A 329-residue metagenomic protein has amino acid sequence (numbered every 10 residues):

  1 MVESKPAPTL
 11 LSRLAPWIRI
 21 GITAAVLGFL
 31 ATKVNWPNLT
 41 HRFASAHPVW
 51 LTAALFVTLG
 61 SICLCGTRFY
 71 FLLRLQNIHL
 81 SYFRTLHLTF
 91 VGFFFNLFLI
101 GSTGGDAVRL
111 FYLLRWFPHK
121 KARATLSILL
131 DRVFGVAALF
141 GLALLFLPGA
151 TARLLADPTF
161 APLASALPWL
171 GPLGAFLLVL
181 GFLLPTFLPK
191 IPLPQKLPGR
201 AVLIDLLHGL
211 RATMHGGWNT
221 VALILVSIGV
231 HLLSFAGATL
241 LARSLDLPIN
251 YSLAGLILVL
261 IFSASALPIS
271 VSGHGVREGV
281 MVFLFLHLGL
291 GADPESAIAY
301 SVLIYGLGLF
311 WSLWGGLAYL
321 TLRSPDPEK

Functional and structural regions predicted by a protein language model:
M1-F90, G149-A266, A292, I298-K329: Predominantly cytoplasmic-facing regulatory/coupling regions of multi-pass membrane proteins
F83-H87, G105-D106, F117-D131, G291-L303: Membrane-interface alpha-helices at helix entry/exit sites of multi-pass transporters
L86-R115: Hydrophobic, aromatic-rich membrane-embedded alpha-helical segments
V91, F95-L99, T125-P148, A299-W314: Membrane-embedded alpha-helical segments of transport systems, primarily multispan ion/solute transporters
G92-G101, V259-E278: Transmembrane alpha-helix interface/packing and boundary motifs in multi-pass membrane proteins, characterized by
G105-L114, V271-L286: Re-entrant/interfacial helical elements at transmembrane boundaries that shape and gate the permeation pathway
V108, Y112, T125-I128, A138 (+1 more regions): Hydrophobic alpha-helical membrane segments of integral membrane proteins
I269-S272, M281-L303: Hydrophobic alpha-helical transmembrane segments in multi-pass integral membrane proteins
